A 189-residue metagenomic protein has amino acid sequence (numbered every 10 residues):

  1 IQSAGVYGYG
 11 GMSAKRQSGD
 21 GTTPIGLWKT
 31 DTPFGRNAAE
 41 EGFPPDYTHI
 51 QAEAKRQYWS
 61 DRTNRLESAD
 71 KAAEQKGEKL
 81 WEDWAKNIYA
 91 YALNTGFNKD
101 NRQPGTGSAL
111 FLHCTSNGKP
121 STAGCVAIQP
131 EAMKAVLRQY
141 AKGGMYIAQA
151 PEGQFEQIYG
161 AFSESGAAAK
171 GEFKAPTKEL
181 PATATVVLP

Functional and structural regions predicted by a protein language model:
I1-T122, M133-P189: Cell wall/extracellular polymer interaction/catalysis modules
C125: Short cysteine clusters
Q129: Conserved "landmark" site that anchors the functional core of diverse proteins
